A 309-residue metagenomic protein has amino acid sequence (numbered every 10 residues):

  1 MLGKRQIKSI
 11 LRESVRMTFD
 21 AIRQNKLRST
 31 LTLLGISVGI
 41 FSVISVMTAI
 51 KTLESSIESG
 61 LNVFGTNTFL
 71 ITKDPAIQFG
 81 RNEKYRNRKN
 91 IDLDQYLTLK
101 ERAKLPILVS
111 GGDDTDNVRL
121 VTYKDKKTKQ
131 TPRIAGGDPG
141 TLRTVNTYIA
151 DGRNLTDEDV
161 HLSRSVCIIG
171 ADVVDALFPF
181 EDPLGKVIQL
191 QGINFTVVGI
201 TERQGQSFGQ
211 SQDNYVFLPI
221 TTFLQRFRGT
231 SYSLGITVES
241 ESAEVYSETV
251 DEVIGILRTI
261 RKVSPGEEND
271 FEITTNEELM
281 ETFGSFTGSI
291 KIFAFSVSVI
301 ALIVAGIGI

Functional and structural regions predicted by a protein language model:
M1-V38: N-terminal Sec/SRP start-transfer signal
S14, T18, S56-I57, Q95-T98 (+6 more regions): Hydrophobic alpha-helical segments typical of transmembrane helices and their membrane-interface/capping positions
R16-R23, K51-E54, E58, E278-A294: Alpha-helical membrane-interface segments at transmembrane helix boundaries
L27-S55, A305: Short, strongly hydrophobic transmembrane alpha-helices
K51-R133, G137-G140, D175-A176, L224-Q225 (+2 more regions): Hydrophobic, regular-secondary-structure patches
A135, P139-D159, R164-G266: Mid-to-C-terminal secondary-structure elements that act as membrane-proximal/extracytoplasmic interface segments
T237-E239, V250-V253, S264-S298: Peri-transmembrane interface segments
S298, A305-I309: Helical hairpin unit composed of two closely spaced alpha helices linked by a short loop
